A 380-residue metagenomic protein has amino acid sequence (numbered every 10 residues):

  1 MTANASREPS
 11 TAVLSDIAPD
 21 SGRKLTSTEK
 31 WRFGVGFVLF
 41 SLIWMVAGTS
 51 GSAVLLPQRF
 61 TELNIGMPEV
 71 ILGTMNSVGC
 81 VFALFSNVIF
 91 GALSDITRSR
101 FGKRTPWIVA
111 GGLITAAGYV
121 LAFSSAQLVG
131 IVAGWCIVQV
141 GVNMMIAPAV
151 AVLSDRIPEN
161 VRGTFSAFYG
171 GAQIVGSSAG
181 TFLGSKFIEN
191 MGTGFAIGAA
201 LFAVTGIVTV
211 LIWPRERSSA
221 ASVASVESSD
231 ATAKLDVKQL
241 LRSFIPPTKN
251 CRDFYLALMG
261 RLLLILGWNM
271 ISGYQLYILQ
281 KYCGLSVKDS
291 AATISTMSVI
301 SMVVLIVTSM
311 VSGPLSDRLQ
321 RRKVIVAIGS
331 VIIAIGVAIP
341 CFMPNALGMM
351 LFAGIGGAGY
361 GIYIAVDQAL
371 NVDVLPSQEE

Functional and structural regions predicted by a protein language model:
E8-W31, E216-M259: Juxtamembrane intracellular "pre-TM" segments in multi-pass secondary transporters
A18-C80, D253-L285, M297: Helix-loop boundary and gating motifs at the non-cytosolic
L56, M144-I157, I362-S377: Intracellular juxtamembrane helix-capping segments at the cytosolic ends of symmetry-related transmembrane helices
G79-L84, G163-S185: Glycine-rich segments within core transmembrane alpha-helices of 12-TM secondary carriers
F85-F101, T308-R321: Helix-to-loop junctions at the C-terminal end of transmembrane segments in multipass secondary transporters
R104-V120, V324-I339: Structural signature of the two symmetry-related core transmembrane helices
A110, T193-L211: Symmetry-related core transmembrane helices of the 12-TM Major Facilitator Superfamily/SLC fold
L121-G134, C341-F352: Helix-loop junctions at membrane interfaces in 12-TM secondary transporters
